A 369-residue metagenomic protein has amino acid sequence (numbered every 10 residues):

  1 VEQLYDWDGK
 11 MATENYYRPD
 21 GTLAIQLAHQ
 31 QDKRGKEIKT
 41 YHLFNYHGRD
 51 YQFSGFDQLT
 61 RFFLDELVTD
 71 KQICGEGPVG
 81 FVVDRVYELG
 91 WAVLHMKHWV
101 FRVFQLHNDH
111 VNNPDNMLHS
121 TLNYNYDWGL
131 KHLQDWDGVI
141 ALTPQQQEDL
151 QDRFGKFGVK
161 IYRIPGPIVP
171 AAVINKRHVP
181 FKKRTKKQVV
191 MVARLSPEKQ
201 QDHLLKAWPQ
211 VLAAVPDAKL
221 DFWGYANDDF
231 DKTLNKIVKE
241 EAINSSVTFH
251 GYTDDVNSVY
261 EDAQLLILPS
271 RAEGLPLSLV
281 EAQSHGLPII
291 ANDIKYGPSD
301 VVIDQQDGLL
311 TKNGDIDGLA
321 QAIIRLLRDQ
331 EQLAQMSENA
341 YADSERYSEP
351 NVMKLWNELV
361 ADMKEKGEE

Functional and structural regions predicted by a protein language model:
P114-M117, P167-K186: Acidic anion/phosphate-binding donor-loop and adjacent secondary structure in glycosyltransferase catalytic cores
I168, V192, K219-K232: Glycosyltransferase donor-sugar binding loop
K187, M191-Q210, L220-F222, D317: A conserved mid-protein helix/loop that constitutes part of the nucleotide-sugar donor-binding site
D231-G251: Nucleotide-activated donor-binding/catalytic signature segment of Leloir-type glycosyltransferases, i.e., the conserved
Y252, R271: Aromatic "clamp/platform" in nucleotide-sugar-dependent glycosyltransferases that forms part of the donor/acceptor
V259, G318, R325, Q332-R346 (+1 more regions): A short, well-ordered alpha-helix in the C-terminal region of glycosyltransferases
P288-N292: Short hydrophobic beta-strand element within catalytic cores of glycosyltransferases and related nucleotide-activated
I303-Q305, L309-I316, I324-E331, E345: Conserved acidic donor-binding segment of nucleotide-sugar-dependent glycosyltransferases
